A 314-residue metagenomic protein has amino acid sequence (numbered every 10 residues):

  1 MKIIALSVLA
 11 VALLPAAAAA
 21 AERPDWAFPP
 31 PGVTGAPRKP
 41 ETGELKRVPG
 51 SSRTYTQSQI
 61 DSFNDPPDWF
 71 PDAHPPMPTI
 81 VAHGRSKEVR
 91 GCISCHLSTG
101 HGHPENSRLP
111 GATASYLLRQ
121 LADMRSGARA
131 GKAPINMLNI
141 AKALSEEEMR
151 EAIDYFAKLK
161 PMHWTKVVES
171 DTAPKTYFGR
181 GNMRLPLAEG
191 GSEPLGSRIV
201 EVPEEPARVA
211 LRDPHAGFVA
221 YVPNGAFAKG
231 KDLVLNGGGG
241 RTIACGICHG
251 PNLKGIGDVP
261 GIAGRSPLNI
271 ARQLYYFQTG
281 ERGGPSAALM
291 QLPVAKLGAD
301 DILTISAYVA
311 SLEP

Functional and structural regions predicted by a protein language model:
M1-K2: N-terminal hydrophobic targeting signals that begin at the initiator methionine
A5-P15: Bacterial N-terminal signal peptides
A21-R90, P134-A244, T279-P314: Flexible coil segments in periplasmic/lumen-exposed cytochrome c-class electron-transfer proteins
H83-I93, L97-A130, P134-L144, E169-M183 (+2 more regions): Gly/Gly-Pro-rich "capping" loops immediately C-terminal to redox-active cysteine motifs in periplasmic/lumenal
